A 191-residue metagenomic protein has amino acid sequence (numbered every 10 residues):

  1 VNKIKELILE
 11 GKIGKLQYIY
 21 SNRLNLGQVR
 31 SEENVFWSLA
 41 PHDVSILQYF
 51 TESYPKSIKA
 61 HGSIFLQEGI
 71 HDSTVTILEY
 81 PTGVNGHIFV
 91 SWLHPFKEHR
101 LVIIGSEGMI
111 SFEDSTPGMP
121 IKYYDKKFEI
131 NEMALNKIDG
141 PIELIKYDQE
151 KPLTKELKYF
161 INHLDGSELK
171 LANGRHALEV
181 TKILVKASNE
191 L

Functional and structural regions predicted by a protein language model:
V1-Q28, D43: A contiguous active-site-proximal alpha/beta segment in oxidoreductase catalytic domains
K3-L7, S45-I46, V75, Y159 (+2 more regions): Alpha-helical elements of Rossmann-like donor-binding domains used by nucleotide-donor carbohydrate transfer enzymes
G14-L16, P55, S167: A general structural motif
N22, H61, E113: Conserved residues at the C-terminal ends of beta-strands
L26-F96, R100-V102, R175: Rossmann-like dinucleotide-binding domain that binds NAD(P)(H)
Q67-E68, T82-E156, K170-N173: NAD(P)-dinucleotide binding in Rossmann-like oxidoreductases
P81, K158-L191: C-terminal helix-rich "cap/oligomerization" subdomain common to oxidoreductases
